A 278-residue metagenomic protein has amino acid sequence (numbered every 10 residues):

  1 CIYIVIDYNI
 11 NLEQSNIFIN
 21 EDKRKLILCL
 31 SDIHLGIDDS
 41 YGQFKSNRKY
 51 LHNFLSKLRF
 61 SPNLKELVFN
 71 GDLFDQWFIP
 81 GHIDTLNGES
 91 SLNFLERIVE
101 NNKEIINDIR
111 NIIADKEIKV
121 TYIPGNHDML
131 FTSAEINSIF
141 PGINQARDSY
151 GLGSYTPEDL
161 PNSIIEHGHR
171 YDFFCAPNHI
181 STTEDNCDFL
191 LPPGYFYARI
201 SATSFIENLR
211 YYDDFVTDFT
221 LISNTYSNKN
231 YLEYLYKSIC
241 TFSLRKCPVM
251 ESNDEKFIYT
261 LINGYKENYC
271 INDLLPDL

Functional and structural regions predicted by a protein language model:
I4-L278: Extended recognition/assembly regions associated with phosphoester-bond processing machinery
